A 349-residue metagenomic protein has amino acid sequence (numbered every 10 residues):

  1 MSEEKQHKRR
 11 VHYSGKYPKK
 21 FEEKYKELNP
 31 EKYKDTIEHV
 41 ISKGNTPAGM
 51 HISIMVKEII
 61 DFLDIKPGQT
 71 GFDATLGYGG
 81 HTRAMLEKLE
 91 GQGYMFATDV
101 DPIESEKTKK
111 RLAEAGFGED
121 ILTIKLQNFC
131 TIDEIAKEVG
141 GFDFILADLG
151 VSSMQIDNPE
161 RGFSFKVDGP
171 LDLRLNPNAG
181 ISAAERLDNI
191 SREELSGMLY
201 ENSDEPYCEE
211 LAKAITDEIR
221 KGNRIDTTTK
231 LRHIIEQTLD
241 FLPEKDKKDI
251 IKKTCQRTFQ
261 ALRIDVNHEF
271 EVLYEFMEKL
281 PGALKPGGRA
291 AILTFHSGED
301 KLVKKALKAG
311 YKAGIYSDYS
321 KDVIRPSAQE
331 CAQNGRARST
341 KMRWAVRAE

Functional and structural regions predicted by a protein language model:
M1-E349: S-adenosyl-L-methionine-dependent methyltransferase catalytic core, i.e., the SAM/SAH-binding region
